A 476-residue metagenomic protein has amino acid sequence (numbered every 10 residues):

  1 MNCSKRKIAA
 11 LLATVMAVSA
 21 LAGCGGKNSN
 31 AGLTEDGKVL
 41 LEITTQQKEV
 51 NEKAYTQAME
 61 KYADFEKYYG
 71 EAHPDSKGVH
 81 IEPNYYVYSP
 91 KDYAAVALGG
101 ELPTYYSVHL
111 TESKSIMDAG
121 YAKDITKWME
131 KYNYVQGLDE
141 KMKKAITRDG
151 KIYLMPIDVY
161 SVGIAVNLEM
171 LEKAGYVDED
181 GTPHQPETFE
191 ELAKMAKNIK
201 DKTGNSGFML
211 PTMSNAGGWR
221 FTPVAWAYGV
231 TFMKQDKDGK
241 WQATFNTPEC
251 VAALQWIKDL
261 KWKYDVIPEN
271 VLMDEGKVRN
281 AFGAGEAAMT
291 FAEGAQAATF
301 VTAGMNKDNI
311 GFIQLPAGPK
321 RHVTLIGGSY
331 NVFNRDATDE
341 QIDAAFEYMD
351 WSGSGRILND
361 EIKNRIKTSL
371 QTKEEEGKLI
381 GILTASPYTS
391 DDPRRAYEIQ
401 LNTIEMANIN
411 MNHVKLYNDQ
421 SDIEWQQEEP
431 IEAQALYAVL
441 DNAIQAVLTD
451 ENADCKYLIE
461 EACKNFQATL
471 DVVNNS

Functional and structural regions predicted by a protein language model:
C3-A119, M129-Y134, D178, E340 (+4 more regions): Conserved N-terminal structural module of periplasmic/extracytoplasmic solute-binding proteins
T44-Q46, E60-D64, G70, A95 (+4 more regions): Extracytoplasmic/periplasmic substrate-binding proteins
E71-S76, K123-L138, G181-Q185, F208 (+4 more regions): Short, solvent-exposed loop/beta-turn-alpha elements that line the ligand-binding surface or hinge of extracytoplasmic
P90-L102, L171, E191-N198, G276-E286 (+2 more regions): Short helices/loops that flank or line small-molecule/ion binding pockets
V108-G163, E172, E190-M195, R220 (+2 more regions): Hinge/lid segment of periplasmic solute-binding proteins
T147-I157, V162, E190-Q242, K258 (+1 more regions): Extracytoplasmic/periplasmic solute-binding protein
A193-N198, D238-V271, L315: Glycine-centered hinge/linker elements that transmit conformational signals in sensory and ligand-binding systems
Q296, F300-N306, K320-L325, V332-A438: C-terminal lobe and pocket-closing loops of periplasmic/extracytoplasmic Venus-flytrap solute-binding proteins
